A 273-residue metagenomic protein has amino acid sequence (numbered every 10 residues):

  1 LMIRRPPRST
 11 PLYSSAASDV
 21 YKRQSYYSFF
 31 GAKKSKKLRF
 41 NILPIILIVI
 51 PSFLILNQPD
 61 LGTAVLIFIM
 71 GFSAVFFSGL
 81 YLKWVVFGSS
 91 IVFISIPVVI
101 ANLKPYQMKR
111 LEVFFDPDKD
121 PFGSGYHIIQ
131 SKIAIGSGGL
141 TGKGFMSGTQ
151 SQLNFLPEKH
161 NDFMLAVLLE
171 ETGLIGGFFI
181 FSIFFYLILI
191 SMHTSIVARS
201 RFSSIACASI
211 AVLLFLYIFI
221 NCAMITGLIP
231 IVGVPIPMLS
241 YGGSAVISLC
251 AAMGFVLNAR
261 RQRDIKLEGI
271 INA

Functional and structural regions predicted by a protein language model:
L1-A17, Y21: Single conserved hydrophobic/aromatic residue that forms the stacking wall/gate of nucleotide- or nucleobase-binding
P7-R8, L12, F155, K159 (+1 more regions): Residues at secondary-structure transition points
S15-H127, A166-T226, A251-F255, I271-A273: Hydrophobic alpha-helical transmembrane segments of multi-pass inner membrane proteins, especially in bacterial systems
S15-S18, N57-P59, G139-K143, V234-S248: Glycine/serine-rich anion-binding loops at beta->alpha junctions that coordinate negatively charged ligand groups
I91-L103, F115-K119, I135-S147, I229-G233 (+1 more regions): Juxtamembrane/interfacial segments around transmembrane helices
V113, P117-N161, T172-G176: TM-adjacent membrane-interface loops and short helices in multi-pass inner/ER membrane proteins
N221-A273: A juxtamembrane structural motif centered on a specific transmembrane helix
